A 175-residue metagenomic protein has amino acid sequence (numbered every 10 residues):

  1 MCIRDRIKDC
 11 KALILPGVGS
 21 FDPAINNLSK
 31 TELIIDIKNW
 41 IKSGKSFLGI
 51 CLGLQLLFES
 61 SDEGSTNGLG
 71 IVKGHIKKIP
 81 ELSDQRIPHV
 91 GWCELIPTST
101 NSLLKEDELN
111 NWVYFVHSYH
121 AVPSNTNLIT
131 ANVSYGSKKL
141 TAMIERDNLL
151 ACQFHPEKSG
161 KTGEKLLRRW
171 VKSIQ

Functional and structural regions predicted by a protein language model:
M1-I3: Short, small-residue-biased leader/transition segments that mark boundaries at the very start of proteins
C10: An anion/phosphate-binding loop that grips the pyrophosphate of nucleotide cofactors and donors
I14-P16: Structural motif
G19-V90, R168: Cysteine-nucleophile active-site neighborhood
E59-S137: Pocket-forming structural segment of enzyme catalytic cores
N110, E145-L149: Beta-strand-turn-beta hairpins that frame and shape the catalytic cleft of phosphate-ester-processing enzymes
K138-E145: Short, surface-exposed beta-strand/loop micro-motifs that present aromatic residues
C152-Q175: Acyltransferase
